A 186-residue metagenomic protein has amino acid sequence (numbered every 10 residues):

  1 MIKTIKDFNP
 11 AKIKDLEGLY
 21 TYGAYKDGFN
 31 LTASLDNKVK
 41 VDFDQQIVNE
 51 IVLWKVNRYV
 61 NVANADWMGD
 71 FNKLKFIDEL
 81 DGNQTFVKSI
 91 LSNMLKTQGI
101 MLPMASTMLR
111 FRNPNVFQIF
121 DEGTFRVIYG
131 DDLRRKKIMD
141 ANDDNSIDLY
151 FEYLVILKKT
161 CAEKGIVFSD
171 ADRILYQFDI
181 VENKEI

Functional and structural regions predicted by a protein language model:
M1-I51, Q118-I186: C-terminal accessory module of base-excision DNA glycosylases/AP lyases that mediates lesion recognition and DNA
K40-L95: A glycine-rich, hydrophobic loop/mini-helix early in the fold
V87-I90, M104, Y153: N-terminal alpha-helical segment
L95, P114-N115, C161: Short, flexible active-site loop motifs that bind/organize anionic cofactors or intermediates
A105-R110: Short hydrophobic alpha-helical segments that form membrane-spanning helices or hydrophobic packing faces of helical
F111-I119: Catalytic Zn2+-binding segment of zinc metalloproteases
